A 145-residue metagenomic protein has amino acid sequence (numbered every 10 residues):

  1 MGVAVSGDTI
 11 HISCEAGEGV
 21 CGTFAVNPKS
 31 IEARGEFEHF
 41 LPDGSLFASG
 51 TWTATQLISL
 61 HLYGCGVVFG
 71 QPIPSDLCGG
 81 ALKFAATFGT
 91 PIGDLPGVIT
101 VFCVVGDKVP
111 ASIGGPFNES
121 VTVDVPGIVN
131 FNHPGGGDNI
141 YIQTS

Functional and structural regions predicted by a protein language model:
M1-G7: Short N-terminal segments immediately surrounding and downstream of signal-peptide cleavage
D8-C103: Predominantly extracellular/secreted and cell-surface proteins with exposed, flexible low-complexity segments
P110-S145: Glycine-rich, aromatic-bearing surface loops/beta-hairpins
